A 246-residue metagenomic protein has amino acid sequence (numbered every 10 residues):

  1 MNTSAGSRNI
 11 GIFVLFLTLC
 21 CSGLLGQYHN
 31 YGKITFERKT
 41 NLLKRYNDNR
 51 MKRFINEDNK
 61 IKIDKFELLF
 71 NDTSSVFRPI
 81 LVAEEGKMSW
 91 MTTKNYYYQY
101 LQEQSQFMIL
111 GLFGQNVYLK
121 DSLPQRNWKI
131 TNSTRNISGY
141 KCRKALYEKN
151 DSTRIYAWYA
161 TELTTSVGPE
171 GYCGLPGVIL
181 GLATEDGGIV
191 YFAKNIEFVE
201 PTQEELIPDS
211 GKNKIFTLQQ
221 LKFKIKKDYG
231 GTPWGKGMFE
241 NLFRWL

Functional and structural regions predicted by a protein language model:
M1-I34, F243-L246: Bacterial Sec-dependent N-terminal signal peptides
Q27-L246: Extended soluble regions of mature proteins
